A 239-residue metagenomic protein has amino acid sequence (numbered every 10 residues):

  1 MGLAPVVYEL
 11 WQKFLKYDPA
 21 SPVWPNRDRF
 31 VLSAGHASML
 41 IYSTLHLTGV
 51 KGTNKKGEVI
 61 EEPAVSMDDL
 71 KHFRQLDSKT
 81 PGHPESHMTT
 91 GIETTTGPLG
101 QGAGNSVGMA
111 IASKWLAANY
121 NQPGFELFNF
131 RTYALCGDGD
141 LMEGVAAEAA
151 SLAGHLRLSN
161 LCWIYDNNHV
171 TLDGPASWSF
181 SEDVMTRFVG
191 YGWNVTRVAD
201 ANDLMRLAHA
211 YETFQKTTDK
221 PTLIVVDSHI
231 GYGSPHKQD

Functional and structural regions predicted by a protein language model:
G2-L156: Cofactor-binding active-site loop characterized by glycine-rich and histidine/acidic residues
R29-F30, R131-Y133, N160-C162, N194-T196 (+2 more regions): Beta-sheet entry/capping signal
A37-L40, L141-E143, H169-D173, L204-R206 (+1 more regions): Flexible loop/turn segments at secondary-structure boundaries
H46-G49, E148-A153, S177-E182, Y211-F214 (+1 more regions): Short secondary-structure boundary/capping segments
A118-N129, H169-T171, P175-A210: Conserved thiamine diphosphate
L127, L156-S159, G190-Y191, D219: Short, solvent-exposed loop/turn segments at the edges of secondary structure
G137, L141, A153-C162, N167-H169 (+1 more regions): Mobile "lid/hinge" segments at catalytic clefts and subdomain interfaces of large enzymes
T186-V189, N194, L204-D239: Glycine/aspartate-rich loop-and-adjacent alpha/beta segment that forms the canonical ThDP
